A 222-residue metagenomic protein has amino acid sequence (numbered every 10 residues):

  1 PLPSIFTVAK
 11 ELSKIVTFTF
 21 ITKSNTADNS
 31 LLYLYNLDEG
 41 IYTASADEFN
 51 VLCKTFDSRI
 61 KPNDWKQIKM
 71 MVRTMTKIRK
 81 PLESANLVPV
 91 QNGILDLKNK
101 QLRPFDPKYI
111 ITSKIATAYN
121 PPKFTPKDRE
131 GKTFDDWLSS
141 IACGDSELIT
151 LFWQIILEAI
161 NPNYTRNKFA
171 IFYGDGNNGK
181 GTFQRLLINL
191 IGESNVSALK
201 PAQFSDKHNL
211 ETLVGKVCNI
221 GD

Functional and structural regions predicted by a protein language model:
P1, K61-D64, T74-K80, D145 (+1 more regions): Intrinsic-disorder/low-complexity, polar/charged segments
L2-F18, F124-D128: Intein-associated homing endonuclease modules of the LAGLIDADG/DOD-type, together with closely related HINT-family
S4, V8, S45-F49, I60 (+3 more regions): Short amphipathic alpha-helical segments
L12, C53-D57, I156, I191: Hydrophobic, Leu/Ile/Phe/Ala-enriched alpha-helical segments that form helix-helix packing faces
S13-A27, T76-N86: Short linear motifs in intrinsically disordered
F18-D47, I94-V217: P-loop NTPase catalytic core of nucleic-acid-dependent motor ATPases
Y35-L102: Long, basic/Gly/Ser/Thr-rich N-terminal segments that mediate initial subcellular attachment or targeting
